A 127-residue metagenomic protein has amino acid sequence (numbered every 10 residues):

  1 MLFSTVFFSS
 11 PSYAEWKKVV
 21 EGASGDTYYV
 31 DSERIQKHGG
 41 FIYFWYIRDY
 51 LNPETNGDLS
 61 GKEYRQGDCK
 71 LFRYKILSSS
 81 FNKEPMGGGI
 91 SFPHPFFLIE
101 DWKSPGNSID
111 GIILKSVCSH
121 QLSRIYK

Functional and structural regions predicted by a protein language model:
M1-V6: Bacterial N-terminal signal peptides
S10-Y64, D68-K127: N-terminal secretory-pathway/extracellular module detecting exported/lumenal segments and adjacent signal-anchor/first
